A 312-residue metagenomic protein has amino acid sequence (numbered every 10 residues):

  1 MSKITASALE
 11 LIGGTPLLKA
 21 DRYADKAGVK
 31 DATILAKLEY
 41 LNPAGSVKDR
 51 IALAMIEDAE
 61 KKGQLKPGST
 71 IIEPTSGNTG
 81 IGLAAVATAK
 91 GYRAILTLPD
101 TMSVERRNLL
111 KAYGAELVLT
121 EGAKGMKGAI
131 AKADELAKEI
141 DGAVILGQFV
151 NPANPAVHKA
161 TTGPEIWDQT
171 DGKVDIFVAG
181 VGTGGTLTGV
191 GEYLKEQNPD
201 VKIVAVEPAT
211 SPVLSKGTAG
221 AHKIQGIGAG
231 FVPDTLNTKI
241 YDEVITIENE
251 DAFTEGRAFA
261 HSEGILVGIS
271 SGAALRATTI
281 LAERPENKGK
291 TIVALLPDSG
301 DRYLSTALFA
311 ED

Functional and structural regions predicted by a protein language model:
M1-D312: PLP-dependent amino-acid enzyme catalytic core
